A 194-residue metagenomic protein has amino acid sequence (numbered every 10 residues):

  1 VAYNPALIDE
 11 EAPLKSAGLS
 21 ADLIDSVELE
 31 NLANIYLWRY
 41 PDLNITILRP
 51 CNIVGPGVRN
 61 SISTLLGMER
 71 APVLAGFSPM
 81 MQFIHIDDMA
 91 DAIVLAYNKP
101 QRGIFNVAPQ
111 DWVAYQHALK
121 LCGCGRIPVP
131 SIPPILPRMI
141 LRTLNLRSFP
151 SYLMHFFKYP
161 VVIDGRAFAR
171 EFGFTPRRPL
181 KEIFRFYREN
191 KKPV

Functional and structural regions predicted by a protein language model:
V1-G18: N-terminal Rossmann-like NAD(P)+-binding domain of SDR-like oxidoreductases, especially those catalyzing
A2, G18-T46: Active-site Tyr-X1-5-Lys
A2-A6, G57-I62, H117-K120: Short aromatic-enriched loop/helix-cap "lid" or pocket-rim segments at secondary-structure transitions that line
D25-L29, V58-I62, L74-Y97, R102-G103: Substrate-positioning beta->alpha
R49-P50, V54: Conserved SDR Rossmann-fold cofactor-binding beta-strand/turn motif
N60-F83, G125-V161: Alpha-helical membrane-targeting segments
A90-Y152, G165, K181, R185-R188 (+1 more regions): Mid/C-terminal beta-alpha module of Rossmann-like enzyme folds, strongest in SDR-family dehydrogenases/epimerases
